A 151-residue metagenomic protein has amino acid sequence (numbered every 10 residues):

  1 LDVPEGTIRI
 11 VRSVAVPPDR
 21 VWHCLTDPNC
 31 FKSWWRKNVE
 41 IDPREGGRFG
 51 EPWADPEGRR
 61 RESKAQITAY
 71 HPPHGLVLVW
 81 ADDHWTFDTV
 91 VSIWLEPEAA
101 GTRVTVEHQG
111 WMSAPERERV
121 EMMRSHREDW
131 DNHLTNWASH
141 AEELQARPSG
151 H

Functional and structural regions predicted by a protein language model:
L1-R9: Short acidic N-proximal helix/loop "leader" segments that mark the beginning of a domain or an inter-domain linker
R9-I10, V16, R20, N29-K64 (+2 more regions): Short beta-edge strand/loop motif at the mouth of beta-sheet-based domains
W22, W34-W35, W80, W130: Signature tryptophan residues that serve as conserved aromatic anchors
C24-L25, Y70: Conserved catalytic core of Hanks-type protein kinase domains
T26-D27, T135: Solvent-exposed alpha-helix faces
K32, E40, G50, P56-R103 (+1 more regions): Hydrophobic-ligand binding "helix-grip"
G110-H151: A conserved amphipathic terminal alpha-helix motif
